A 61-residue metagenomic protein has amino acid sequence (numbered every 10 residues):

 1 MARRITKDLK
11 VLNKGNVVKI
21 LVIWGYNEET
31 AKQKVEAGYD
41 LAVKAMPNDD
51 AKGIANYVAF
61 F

Functional and structural regions predicted by a protein language model:
A2-F61: C-terminal alpha-helical interaction appendages
